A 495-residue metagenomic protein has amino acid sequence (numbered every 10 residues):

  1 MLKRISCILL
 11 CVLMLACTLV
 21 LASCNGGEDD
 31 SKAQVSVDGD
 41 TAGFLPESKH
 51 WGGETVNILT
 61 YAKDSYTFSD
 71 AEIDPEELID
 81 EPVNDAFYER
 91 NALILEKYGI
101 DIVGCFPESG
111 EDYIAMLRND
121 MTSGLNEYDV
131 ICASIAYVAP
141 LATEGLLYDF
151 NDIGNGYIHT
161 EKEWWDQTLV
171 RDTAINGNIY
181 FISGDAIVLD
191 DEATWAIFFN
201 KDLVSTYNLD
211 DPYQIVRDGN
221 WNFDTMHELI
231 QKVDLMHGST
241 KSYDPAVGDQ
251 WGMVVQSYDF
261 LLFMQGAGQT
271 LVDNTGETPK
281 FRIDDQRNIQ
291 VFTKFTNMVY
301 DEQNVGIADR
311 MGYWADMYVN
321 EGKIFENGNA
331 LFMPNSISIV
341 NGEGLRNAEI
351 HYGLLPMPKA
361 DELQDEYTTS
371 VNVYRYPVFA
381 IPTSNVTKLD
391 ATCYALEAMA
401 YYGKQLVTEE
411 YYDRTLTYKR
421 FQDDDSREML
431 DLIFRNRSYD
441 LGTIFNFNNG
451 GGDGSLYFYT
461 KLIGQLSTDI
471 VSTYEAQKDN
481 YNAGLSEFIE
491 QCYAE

Functional and structural regions predicted by a protein language model:
L2-C11, A16-E144, L406, G464-E495: Conserved N-terminal structural module of periplasmic/extracytoplasmic solute-binding proteins
D38-E54, Y61, E108-E111, A136-W195: Hinge/lid segment of periplasmic solute-binding proteins
L59-A62, L125-I131, I135, I175-I197 (+2 more regions): Extracytoplasmic/periplasmic solute-binding protein
I114-E127, V138-E144, H227-K232, D316-L331 (+1 more regions): Short helices/loops that flank or line small-molecule/ion binding pockets
D152-W164, V216, D244, Q269-Q290 (+1 more regions): Short, solvent-exposed loop/beta-turn-alpha elements that line the ligand-binding surface or hinge of extracytoplasmic
H227-I230, T270-A315: Glycine-centered hinge/linker elements that transmit conformational signals in sensory and ligand-binding systems
L345-L416: Extracytoplasmic/periplasmic substrate-recognition and gating elements
T383-C393, G403-E495: Conserved C-terminal helix/tail region of periplasmic/extracytoplasmic solute-binding proteins
